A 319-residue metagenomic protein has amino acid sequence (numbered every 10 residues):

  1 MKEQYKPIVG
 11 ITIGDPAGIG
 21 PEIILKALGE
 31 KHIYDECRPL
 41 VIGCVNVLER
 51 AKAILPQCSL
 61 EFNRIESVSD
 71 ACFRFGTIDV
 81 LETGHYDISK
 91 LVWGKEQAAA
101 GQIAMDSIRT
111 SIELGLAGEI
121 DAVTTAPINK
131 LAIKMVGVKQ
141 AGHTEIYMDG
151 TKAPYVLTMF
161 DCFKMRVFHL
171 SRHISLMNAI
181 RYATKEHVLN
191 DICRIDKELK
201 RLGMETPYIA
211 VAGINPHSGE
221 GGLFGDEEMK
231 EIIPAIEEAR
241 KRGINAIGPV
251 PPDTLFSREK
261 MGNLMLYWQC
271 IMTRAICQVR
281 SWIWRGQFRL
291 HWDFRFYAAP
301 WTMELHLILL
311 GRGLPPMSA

Functional and structural regions predicted by a protein language model:
M1-H143, E186-A210, I214-C270, R274-W282 (+4 more regions): Contiguous, glycine/small-aliphatic-enriched amphipathic segments in soluble metabolic enzymes
L131-M135, Y155-L157, R166-F168, L176-N178 (+1 more regions): Short, well-ordered, mixed-charge alpha-helical segments that flank or form enzyme active sites
M135-L157: Glycine/threonine-rich beta-strand-loop-alpha-helix active-site module that forms ligand/phosphate-binding
G150-M165, F294-I308: Short, flexible loop segments at boundaries between secondary-structure elements
F160-L189: Ligand-binding beta-strand-loop-alpha-helix segment within the catalytic cores of soluble metabolic enzymes
